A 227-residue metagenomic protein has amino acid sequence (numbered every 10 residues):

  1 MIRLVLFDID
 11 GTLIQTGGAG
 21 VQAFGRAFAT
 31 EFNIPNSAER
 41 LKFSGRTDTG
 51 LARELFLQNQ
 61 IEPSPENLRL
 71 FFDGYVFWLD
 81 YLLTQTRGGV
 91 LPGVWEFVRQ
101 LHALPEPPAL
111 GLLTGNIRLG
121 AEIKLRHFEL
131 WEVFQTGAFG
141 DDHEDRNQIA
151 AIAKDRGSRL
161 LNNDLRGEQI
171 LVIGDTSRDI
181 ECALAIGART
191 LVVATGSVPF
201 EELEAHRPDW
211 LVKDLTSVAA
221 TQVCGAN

Functional and structural regions predicted by a protein language model:
M1-S44, G50, F56-Q58: Active-site neighborhood of HAD-like aspartate-dependent phosphohydrolases
L6, P65, D80-L112, R118: Short, acidic loop-to-helix structural element flanking the phosphoryl-transfer center in phosphate-processing enzymes
V21-G25, T49, R53, F72 (+4 more regions): An amphipathic alpha-helix signature
F32-K42, Q60-F71, W131-F134, N163-G167: Short, surface-exposed acidic
T49-P63, A153-K154: Helix-loop "lid/cap" segments that line or gate small-molecule binding pockets
G88-G89, G111, N116-V172, S177-I186: Substrate-recognition "cap/lid" segment bordering the active-site pocket of phosphatases
E129-G137, E202-T221: Structural recognition of alpha->loop->beta junctions
V172-W210: Acidic, Mg2+-coordinating phosphoryl-transfer loop and its flanking beta/alpha structural elements, shared across
